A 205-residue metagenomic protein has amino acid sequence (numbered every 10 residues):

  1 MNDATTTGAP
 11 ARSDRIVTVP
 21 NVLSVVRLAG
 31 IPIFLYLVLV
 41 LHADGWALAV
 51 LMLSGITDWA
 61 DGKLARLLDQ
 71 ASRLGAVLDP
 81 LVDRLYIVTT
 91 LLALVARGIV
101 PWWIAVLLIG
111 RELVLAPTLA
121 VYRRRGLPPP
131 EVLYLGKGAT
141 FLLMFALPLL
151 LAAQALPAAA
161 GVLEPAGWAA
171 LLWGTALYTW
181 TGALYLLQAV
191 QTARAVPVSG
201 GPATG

Functional and structural regions predicted by a protein language model:
M1-G205: Alpha-helical transmembrane bundles and membrane-interface segments of multipass inner-membrane proteins
